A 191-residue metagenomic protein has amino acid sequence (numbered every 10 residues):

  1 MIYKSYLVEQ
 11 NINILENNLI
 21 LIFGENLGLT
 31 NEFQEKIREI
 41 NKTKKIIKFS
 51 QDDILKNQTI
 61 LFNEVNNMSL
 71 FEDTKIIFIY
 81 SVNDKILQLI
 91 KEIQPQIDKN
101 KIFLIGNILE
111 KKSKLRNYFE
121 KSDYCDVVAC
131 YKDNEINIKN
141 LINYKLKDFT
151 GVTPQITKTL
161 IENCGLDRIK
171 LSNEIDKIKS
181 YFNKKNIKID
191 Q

Functional and structural regions predicted by a protein language model:
M1-Q191: Conserved beta/loop motifs at nucleotide-recognition and modification sites
